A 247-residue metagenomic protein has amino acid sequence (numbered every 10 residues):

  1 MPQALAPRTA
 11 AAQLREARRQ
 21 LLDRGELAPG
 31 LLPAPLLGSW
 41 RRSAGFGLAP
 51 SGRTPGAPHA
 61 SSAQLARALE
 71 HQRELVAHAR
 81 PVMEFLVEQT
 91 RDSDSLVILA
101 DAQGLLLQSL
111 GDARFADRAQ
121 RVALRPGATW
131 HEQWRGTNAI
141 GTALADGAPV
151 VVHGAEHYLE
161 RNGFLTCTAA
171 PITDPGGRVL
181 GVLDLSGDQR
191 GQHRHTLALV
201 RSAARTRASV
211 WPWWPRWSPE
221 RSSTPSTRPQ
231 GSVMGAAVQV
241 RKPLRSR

Functional and structural regions predicted by a protein language model:
M1-V151, F164, T173-P243: Intrinsically disordered, low-complexity terminal regulatory regions
H157-P171: Helix-to-coil/beta transition segments that act as allosteric "coupling" elements at the rims of sensory or catalytic
